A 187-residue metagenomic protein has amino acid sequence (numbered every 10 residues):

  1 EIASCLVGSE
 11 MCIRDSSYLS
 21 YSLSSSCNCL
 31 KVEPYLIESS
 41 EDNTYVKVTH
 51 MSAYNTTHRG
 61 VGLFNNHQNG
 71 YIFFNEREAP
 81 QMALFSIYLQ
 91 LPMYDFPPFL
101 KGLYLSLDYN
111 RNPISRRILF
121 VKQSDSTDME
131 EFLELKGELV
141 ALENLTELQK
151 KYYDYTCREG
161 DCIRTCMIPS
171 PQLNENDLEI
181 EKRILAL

Functional and structural regions predicted by a protein language model:
E1-G8, C12-I13: Single conserved hydrophobic/aromatic residue that forms the stacking wall/gate of nucleotide- or nucleobase-binding
R14-V46, Y155-L173: Short, solvent-exposed loop/hinge segments that bridge or flank secondary-structure elements
S20-S26, H50-A53, N75-E78, Y104-Y109: Short acidic, glycine-rich loop/turn motifs
P34-Y71, E76-E78: Polyanion-binding interface signature
L63-L187: C-terminal regulatory/effector modules of DNA-binding transcriptional regulators
